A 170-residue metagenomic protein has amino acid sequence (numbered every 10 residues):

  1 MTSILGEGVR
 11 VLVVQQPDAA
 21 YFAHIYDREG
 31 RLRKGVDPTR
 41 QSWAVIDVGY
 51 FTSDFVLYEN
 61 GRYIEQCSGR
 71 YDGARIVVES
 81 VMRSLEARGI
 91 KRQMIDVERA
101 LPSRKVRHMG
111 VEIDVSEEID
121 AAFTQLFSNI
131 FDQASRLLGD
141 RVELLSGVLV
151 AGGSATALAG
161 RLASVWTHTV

Functional and structural regions predicted by a protein language model:
M1-W43, R62-A74, R88, E98-M109 (+2 more regions): Nucleotide/phosphate-binding catalytic cleft detector across ATP-hydrolyzing and phosphate-transferring enzymes
V45-D47: Conserved catalytic-loop position in the HRD/HxD motif
G49-F51: Gly/Ser-rich catalytic serine loop of serine hydrolases
S53-L57: Short beta-strand scaffold segments in enzyme catalytic cores
Q93-I95: Flexible, glycine/charged-enriched surface loops at secondary-structure junctions
